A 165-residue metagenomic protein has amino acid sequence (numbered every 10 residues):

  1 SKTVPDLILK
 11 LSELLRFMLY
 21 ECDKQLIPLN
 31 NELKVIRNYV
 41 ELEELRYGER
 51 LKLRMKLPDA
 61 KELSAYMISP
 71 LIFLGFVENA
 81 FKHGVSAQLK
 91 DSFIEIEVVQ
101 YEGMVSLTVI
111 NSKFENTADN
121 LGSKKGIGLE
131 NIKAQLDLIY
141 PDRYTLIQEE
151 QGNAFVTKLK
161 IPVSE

Functional and structural regions predicted by a protein language model:
S1-K158: Two-component histidine phosphotransfer core
P162-E165: C-terminal end segment of the histidine kinase catalytic
